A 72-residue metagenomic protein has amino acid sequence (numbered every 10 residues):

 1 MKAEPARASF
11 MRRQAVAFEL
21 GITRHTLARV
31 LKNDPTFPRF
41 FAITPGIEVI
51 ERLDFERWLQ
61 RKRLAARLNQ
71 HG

Functional and structural regions predicted by a protein language model:
M1-R29, R61: Polyanion-binding surface elements
L20-V49, E56, A65: Major-groove DNA-recognition helix of helix-turn-helix-type DNA-binding domains
R52-G72: A short, Lys/Arg-enriched interface patch at domain edges and termini
